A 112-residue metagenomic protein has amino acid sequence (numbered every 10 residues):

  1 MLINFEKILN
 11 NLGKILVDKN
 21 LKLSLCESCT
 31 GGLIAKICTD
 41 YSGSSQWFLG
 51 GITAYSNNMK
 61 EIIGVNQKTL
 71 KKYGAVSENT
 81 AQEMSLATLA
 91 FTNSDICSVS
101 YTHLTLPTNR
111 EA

Functional and structural regions predicted by a protein language model:
M1-L104, R110: Short alpha-helical segments enriched in small residues
